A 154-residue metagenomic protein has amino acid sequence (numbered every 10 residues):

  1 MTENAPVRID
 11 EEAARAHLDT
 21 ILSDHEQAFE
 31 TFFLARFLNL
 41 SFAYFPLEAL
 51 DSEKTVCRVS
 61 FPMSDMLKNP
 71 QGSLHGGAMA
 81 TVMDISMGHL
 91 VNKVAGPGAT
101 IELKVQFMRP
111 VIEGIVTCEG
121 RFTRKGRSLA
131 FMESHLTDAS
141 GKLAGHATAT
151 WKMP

Functional and structural regions predicted by a protein language model:
M1-P154: Terminal targeting signals and extreme-terminal segments of soluble enzymes
